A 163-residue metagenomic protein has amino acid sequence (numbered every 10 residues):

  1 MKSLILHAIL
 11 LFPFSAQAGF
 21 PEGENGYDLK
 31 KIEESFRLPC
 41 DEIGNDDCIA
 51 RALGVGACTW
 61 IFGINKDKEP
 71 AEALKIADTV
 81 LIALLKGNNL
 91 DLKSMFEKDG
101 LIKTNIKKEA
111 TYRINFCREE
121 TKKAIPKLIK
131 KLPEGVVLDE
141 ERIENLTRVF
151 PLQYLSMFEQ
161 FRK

Functional and structural regions predicted by a protein language model:
M1-E22: Classical Sec-dependent N-terminal signal peptides that target proteins to the secretory pathway
L6, F14-A16, A71, K75 (+1 more regions): N-terminal cationic amphipathic segment used for targeting or macromolecule association
S15, G23-E24, D41, E72 (+3 more regions): Intrinsically disordered, low-complexity segments enriched in proline/serine/threonine
G19-K75: Immediate post-signal-peptide N-terminus of mature secreted/exported proteins
A83-K163: Compact alpha-helical subdomains of small soluble proteins
